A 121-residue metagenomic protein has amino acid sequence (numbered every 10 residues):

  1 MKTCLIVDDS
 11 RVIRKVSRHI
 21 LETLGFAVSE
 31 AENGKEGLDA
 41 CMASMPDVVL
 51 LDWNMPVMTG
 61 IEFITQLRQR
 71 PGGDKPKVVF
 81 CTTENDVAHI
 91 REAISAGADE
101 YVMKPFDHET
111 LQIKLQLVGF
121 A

Functional and structural regions predicted by a protein language model:
K15-T23: Charged docking surfaces used in two-component/phosphorelay signaling
E30-D39, G60: Helix N-cap/capping motif at the beta->alpha junctions
D39, I61-D74: Short amphipathic alpha-helix used as the core "switch/output" element in two-component signaling
S44-L50: Active-site beta3 strand of CheY-like receiver
M55: Receiver (REC) domain active-site loop signature in two-component systems and cognate sites in sensor histidine kinases
E62, N85-E100, T110: Alpha4 helix (beta4-alpha4-beta5 surface) of REC/receiver domains from two-component response regulators
F106-L115: C-terminal output helix
